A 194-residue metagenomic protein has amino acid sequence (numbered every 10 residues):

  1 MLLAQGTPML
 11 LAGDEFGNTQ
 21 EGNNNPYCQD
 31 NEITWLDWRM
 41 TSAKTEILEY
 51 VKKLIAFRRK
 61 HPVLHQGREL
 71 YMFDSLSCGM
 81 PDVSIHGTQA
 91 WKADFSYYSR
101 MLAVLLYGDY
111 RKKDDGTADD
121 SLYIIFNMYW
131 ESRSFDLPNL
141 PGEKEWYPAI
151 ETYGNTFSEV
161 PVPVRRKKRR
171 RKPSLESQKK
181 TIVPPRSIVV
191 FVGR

Functional and structural regions predicted by a protein language model:
L2-L10, D14-R194: Carbohydrate-interacting/catalytic domains
